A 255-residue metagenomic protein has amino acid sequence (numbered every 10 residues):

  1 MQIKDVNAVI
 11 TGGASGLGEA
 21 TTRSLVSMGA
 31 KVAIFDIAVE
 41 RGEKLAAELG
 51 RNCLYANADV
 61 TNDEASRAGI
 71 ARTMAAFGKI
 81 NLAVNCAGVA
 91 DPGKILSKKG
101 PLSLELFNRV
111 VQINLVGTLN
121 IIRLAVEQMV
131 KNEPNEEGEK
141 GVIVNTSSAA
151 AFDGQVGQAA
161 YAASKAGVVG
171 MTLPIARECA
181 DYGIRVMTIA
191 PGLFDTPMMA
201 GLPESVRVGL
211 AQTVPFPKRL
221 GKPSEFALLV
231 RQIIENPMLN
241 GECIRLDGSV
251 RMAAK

Functional and structural regions predicted by a protein language model:
Q2-A33: Canonical Rossmann dinucleotide-binding motif of NAD(H)/NADP(H)-dependent dehydrogenases/reductases, specifically
V89, G100-I122, I143-V144, V168: Catalytic Tyr-X3-Lys loop
A90-N108, E127, K131-E137, G157-A160 (+1 more regions): Conserved mid-core segment of classical short-chain dehydrogenase/reductases
E127, A176-E178: Alpha-helical segment proximal to the catalytic Tyr-Lys
S148: Residue(s) in the substrate-gating loop at a strand-loop-helix junction that position the organic substrate next
D153, R231, E235-K255: Short C-terminal tail/terminal secondary-structure segment of NAD(P)H-dependent dehydrogenase/reductase domains
A180-R185, L239-E242: Short, small/polar-rich loop/turn modules that mediate ligand/substrate recognition or access, typified
V214-F226: A conserved structural motif in NAD(P)-dependent oxidoreductases
